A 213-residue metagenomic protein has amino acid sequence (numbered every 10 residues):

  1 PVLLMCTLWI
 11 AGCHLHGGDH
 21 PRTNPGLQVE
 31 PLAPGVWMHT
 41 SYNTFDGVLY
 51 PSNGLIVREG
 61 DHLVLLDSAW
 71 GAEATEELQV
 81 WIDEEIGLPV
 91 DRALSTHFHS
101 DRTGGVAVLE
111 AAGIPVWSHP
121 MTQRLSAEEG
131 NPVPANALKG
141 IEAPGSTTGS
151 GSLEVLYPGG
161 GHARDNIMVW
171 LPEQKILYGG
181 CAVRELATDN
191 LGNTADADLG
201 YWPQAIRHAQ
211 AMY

Functional and structural regions predicted by a protein language model:
I10-G12: C-terminal motif of bacterial Sec signal peptides marking the signal peptidase cleavage site
H14-H16: Bacterial signal peptide processing site
N24-G26, P31-L32, A112, W117-G159 (+3 more regions): Metallo-beta-lactamase
P31-V80, M168-C181: Conserved beta-strand hairpin/beta-sheet module of binuclear metal-dependent hydrolase folds, prominently
T40-Y50, S126-E128, A187-D196: Acidic/histidine-rich helix-loop elements that form or flank divalent-metal/phosphate-binding sites at the catalytic
P51, A72-A74, F98-G104, Q123-S126 (+2 more regions): Active-site environment of divalent metal-dependent phosphoester hydrolases
G60-V64, A72-W117, M212: Active-site metal-binding motif and surrounding structural segment of the metallo-beta-lactamase
H62-L63, W70-A72, S152-Y213: Metallo-beta-lactamase
